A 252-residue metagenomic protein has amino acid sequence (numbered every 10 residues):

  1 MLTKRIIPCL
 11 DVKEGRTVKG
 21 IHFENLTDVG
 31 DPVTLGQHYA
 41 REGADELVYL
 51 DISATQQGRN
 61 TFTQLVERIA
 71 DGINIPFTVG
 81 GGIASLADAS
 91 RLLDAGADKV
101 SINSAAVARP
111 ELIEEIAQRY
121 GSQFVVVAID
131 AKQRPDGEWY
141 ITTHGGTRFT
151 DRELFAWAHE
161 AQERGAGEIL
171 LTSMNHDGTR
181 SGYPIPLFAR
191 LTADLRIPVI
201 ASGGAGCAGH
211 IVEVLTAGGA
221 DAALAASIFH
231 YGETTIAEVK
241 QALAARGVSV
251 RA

Functional and structural regions predicted by a protein language model:
R5-C9, E46, N74-T78, K99-S101 (+5 more regions): Structural preference for beta-strand elements that scaffold enzyme active sites
D11, Y39, L47, V79 (+6 more regions): Conserved, mostly hydrophobic/aromatic
V12-E14, V18, D98-L171, N175-H176: Conserved anion-binding
E46-Q64, S104, L170-S181: Glycine-rich, proline-tolerant flexible connector loops at the mouths of alpha/beta enzymes
S53, F62-Y120: Glycine/small-residue-rich loop that forms an oxyanion/phosphate-binding "nest" at active or ligand-binding sites
Q57-T78, E114-D130, S181-A201, A205-G206 (+1 more regions): Alpha-helix-loop-beta-strand connector modules within alpha/beta enzyme cores
F77-T78, I83-G96, P186-A223: Catalytic cores of alpha/beta
I113-Y120, E213-A252: C-terminal helical cap(s) of enzyme catalytic domains, especially alpha/beta-barrels
